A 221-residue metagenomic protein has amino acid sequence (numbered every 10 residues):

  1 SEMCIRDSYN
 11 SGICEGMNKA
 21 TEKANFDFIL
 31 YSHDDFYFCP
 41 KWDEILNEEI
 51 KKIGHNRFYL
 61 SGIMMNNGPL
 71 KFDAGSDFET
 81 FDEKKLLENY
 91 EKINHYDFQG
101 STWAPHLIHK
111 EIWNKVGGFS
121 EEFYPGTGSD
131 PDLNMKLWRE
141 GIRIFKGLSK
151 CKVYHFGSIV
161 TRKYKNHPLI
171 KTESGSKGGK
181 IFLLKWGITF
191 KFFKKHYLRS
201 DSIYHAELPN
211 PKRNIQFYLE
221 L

Functional and structural regions predicted by a protein language model:
E2-I5: Short, small-residue-biased leader/transition segments that mark boundaries at the very start of proteins
S8-A24: Glycine-rich, basic loop-to-helix element that forms the pyrophosphate-binding segment of sugar-nucleotide handling
I29: Short aromatic/hydrophobic "clamp" motif used to bind/position activated sugar donors
F36-E49: Acidic donor-binding/catalytic loop of UDP-sugar-dependent glycosyltransferases, especially processive GT2
F58-G75: Short beta-strand-to-loop element that shapes/binds the nucleotide-sugar donor at the catalytic cleft/hinge
M65, Y124, K146-L169: Active-site donor/metal-binding and catalytic loop motifs of nucleotide-sugar-dependent glycosylation enzymes
S76-Q99, W103: Short, flexible, basic/aromatic active-site loop/helix in glycosyltransferases
G100-G117, F123-C151: A short, conserved alpha-helix in the catalytic core of glycosyltransferases
